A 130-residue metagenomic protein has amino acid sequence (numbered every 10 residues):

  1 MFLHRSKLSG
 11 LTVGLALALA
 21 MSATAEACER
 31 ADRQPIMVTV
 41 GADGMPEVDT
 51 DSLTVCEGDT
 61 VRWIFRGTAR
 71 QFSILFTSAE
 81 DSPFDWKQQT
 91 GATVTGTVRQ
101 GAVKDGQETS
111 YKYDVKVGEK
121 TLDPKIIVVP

Functional and structural regions predicted by a protein language model:
F2-T12: Bacterial N-terminal signal peptides that target proteins for export
T12-A20: Bacterial N-terminal signal peptides
C28-T60: N-terminal edge beta-strand
W63: Residue-level hotspots at or immediately adjacent to binding/recognition sites across diverse folds
R66-Q71: Short proline/glycine-enriched turn/loop motifs at strand-loop junctions of beta-rich domains
I74-T90: Short, compositionally biased
Q88-P130: Extracellular/periplasmic metallocenter environments
